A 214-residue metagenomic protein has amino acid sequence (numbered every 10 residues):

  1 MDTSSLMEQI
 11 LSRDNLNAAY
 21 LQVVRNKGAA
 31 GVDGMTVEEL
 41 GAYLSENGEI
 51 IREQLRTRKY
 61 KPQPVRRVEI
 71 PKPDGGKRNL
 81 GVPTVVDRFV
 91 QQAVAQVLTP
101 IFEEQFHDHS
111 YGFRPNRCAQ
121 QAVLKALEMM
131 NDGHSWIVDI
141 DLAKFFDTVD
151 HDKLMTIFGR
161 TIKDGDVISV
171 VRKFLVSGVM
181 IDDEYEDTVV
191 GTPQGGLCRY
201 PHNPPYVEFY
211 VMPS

Functional and structural regions predicted by a protein language model:
M1-N47: N-terminal alpha-helical targeting/anchoring segments
L11-G28, V65-R67, Q96-I101, N131 (+1 more regions): Short, compositionally biased low-complexity segments
A19, V90-Q91, D147-V149: Short helix/loop capping segments that flank catalytic or ligand/cofactor-binding pockets
E39-K61: Amphipathic alpha-helical blocks
Q54-E69, P73, Q105-R117, Q121-S214: Conserved polymerase palm-domain catalytic core
N79-T84: Conserved phosphate-binding loops in nucleotide/dinucleotide-binding enzymes
V86, V90, L127: Duplex nucleic acid-engaging cores and interfaces of nucleic-acid transaction enzymes
Q91-H109: Electropositive, glycine- and tryptophan-enriched low-complexity nucleic-acid-binding patches
